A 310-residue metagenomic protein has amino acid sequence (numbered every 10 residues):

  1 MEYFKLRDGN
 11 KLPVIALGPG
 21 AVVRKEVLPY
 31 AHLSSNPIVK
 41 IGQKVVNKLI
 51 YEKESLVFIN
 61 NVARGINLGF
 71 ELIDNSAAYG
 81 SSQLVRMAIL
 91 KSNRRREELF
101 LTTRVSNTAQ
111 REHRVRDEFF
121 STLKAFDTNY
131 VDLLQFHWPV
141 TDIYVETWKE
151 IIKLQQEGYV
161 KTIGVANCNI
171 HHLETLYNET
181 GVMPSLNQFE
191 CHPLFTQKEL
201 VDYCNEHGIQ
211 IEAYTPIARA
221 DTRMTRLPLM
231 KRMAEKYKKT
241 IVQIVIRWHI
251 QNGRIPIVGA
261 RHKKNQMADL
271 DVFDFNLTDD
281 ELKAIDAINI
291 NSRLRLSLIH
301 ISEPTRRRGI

Functional and structural regions predicted by a protein language model:
M1-L99, I217: N-terminal binding-site loop/beta-alpha segment at the start of enzyme catalytic domains that lines or forms
Y3, E26-P29, S81, N107 (+1 more regions): Beta/alpha (TIM)-barrel catalytic core signal, keyed to glycine-rich beta->alpha loops juxtaposed to Asp/Glu that bind
R7, R86-R96, F120-D127, Q155 (+2 more regions): Acidic (Asp/Glu)-rich catalytic clusters
L49-G65, R111-A125, L173: Short, acidic/polar
I66, V115-Q135, K153-E157, I209: CE4/NodB-like, metal-dependent polysaccharide N-deacetylase domain that modifies extracellular/periplasmic N-acetylated
F70, T128-V131, V160, P184: A structural motif
R96-Q110, D132-P139, N167: A short, structured active-site edge motif that brings together acidic residues
I299-I310: Single conserved hydrophobic/aromatic residue that forms the stacking wall/gate of nucleotide- or nucleobase-binding
